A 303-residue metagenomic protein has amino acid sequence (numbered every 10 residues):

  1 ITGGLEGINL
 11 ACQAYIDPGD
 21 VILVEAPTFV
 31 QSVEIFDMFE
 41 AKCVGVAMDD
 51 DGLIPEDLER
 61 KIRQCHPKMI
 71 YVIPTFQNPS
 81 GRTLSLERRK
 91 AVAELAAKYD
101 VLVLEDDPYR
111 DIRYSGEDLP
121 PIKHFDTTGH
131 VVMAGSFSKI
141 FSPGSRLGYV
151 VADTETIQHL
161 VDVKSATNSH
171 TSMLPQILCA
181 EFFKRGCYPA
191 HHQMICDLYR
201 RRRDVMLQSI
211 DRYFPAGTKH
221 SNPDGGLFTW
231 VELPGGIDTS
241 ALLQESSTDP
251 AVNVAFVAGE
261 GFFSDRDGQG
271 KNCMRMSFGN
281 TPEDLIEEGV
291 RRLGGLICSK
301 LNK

Functional and structural regions predicted by a protein language model:
I1-Y99, R110-T128, Y199, D284 (+1 more regions): Conserved core of the PLP fold type I
V24, G45, V103-E105, C179 (+1 more regions): Hydrophobic residues in well-ordered beta-strands that form the structural core
K68-M69, V101-L102, V132, A255: Short, Asp-centered acidic motifs that coordinate Mg2+ and/or phosphate in catalytic or ligand-binding sites
H124-D197: Conserved core segment of the aminotransferase class I/II
A180, Q193, D197-L207, K219-L233 (+1 more regions): Conserved glycine-rich beta-strand-loop-beta hairpin in the small C-terminal domain of fold type I
I237-L242, D284-E288: Short, conserved charged micro-motifs
P250-A251, D265-K303: PLP-dependent enzyme catalytic core of the Aspartate aminotransferase-like
